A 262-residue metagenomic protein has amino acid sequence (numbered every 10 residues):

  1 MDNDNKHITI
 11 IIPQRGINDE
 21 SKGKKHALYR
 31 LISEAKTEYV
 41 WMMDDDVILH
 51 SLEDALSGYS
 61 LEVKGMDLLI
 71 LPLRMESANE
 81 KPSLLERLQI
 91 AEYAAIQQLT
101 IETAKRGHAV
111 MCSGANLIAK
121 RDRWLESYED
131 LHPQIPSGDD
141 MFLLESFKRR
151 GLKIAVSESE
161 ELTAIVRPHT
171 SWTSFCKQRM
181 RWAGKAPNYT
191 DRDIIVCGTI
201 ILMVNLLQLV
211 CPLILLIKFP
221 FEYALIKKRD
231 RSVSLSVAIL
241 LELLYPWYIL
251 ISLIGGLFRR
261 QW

Functional and structural regions predicted by a protein language model:
M1-I17: N-proximal low-complexity "stem/linker" segments adjacent to membrane-targeting elements
H26-Y39: Active-site nucleotide-sugar/metal-binding loop of Leloir-type enzymes
K36-T37, C112-S127: Conserved nucleotide-sugar donor-binding and metal-coordinating catalytic region shared by glycosyltransferases
E38-I48: Short beta-strand-to-loop acidic/aromatic patch adjacent to the donor-nucleotide binding site
D54-L68: Conserved donor-nucleotide/metal-binding helix-loop-beta segment in metal-dependent transferases, i.e., the alpha-helix
L68-A95, L125, D130-D193: Catalytic donor/gating beta->alpha subdomain of glycosyltransferases that bind UDP-sugars
L99-I118, E161-A164, P187-D193: A recurrent flexible, glycine/aromatic-enriched loop bordering the glycosyltransferase active site that acts as
I194-W262: Membrane-embedded multi-pass helical conduit in multi-pass membrane proteins, especially envelope-biosynthetic
